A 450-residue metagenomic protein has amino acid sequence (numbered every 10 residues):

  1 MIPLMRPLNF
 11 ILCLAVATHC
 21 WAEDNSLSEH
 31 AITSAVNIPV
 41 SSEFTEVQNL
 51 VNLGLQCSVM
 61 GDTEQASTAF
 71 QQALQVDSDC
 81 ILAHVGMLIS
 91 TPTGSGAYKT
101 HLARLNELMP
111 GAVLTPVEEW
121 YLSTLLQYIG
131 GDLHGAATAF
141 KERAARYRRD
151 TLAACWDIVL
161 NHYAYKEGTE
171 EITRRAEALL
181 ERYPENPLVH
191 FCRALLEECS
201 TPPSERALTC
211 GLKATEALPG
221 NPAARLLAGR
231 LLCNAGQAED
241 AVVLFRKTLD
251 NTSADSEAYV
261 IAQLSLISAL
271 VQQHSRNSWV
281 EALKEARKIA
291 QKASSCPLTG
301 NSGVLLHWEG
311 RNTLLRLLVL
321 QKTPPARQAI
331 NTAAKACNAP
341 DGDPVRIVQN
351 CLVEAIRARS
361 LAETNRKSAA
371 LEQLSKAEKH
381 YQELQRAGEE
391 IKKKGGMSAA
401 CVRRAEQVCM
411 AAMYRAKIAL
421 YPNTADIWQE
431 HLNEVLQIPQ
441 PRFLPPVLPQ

Functional and structural regions predicted by a protein language model:
I32-N49, M109-E119, N301-V304, D341-N350 (+1 more regions): TPR-adjacent "capping" and linker segments in tetratricopeptide-repeat scaffold/adaptor proteins
E43-A69, L122-G131, W156: Alpha-helical segment of the N-proximal tetratricopeptide repeat
E46, C80-I81, P116, R149-A153 (+5 more regions): Residue-level recognition of tetratricopeptide repeat
E46, L53, M87, S123 (+10 more regions): Structural register within alpha-helical repeat arrays
C57, T91, Q127, N161-Y163 (+6 more regions): Residue at a conserved register position within TPR or TPR-like alpha-solenoid repeats
M60, G94-S95, G130, A164-K166 (+6 more regions): Structural motif corresponding to the intra-repeat A-B loop/turn of tetratricopeptide repeats
D77, V113, Y147-R148, Y183-P184 (+4 more regions): A structural motif in tetratricopeptide-repeat
Y98-P110, H134-A144, G168-Y183, S204-E216 (+5 more regions): Alpha-helical repeat scaffolds
